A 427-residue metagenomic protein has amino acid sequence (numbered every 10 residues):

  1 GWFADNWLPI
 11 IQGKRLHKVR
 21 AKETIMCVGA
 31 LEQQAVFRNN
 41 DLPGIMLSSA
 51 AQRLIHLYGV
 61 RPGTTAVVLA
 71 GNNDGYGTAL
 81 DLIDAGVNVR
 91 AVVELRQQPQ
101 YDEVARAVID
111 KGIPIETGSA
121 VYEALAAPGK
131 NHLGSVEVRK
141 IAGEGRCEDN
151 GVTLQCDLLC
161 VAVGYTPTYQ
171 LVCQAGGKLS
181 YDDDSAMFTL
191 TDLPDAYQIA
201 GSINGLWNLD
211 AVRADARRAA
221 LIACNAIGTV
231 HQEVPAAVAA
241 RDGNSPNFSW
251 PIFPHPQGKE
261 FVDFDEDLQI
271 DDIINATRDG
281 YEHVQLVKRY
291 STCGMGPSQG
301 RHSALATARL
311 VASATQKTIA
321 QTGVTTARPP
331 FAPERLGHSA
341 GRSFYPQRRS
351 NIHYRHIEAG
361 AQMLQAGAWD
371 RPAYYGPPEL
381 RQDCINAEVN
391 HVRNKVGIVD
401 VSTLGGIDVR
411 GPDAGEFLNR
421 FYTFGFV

Functional and structural regions predicted by a protein language model:
G1-R349: Residues forming the flavin
R15, F188, L286, Y290 (+2 more regions): Basic, glycine/lysine-rich polyanion-binding surfaces/domains
